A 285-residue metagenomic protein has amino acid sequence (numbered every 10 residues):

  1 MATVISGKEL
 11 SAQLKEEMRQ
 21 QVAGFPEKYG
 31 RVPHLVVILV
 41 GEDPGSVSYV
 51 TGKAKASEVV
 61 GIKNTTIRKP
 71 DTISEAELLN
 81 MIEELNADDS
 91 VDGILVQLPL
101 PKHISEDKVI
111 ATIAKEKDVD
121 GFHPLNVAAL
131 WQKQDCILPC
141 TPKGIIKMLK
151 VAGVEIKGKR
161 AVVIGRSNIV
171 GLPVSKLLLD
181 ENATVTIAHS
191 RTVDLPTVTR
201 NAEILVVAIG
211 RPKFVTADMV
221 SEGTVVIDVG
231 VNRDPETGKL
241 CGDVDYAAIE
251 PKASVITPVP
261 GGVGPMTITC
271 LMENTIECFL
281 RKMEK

Functional and structural regions predicted by a protein language model:
M1-Y29: Positively charged, low-complexity intrinsically disordered leader regions
P33-G41: Short beta-strand segments enriched in small/hydrophobic residues
V40-A54, C136-V225, V229, D234 (+1 more regions): Glycine-rich phosphate/diphosphate-binding loop of Rossmann-like nucleotide-binding domains
S57-D71, V185-I187: Short beta-strand elements in bilobed, periplasmic/extracellular small-molecule ligand-binding domains
E77-D89: Short, well-structured alpha-helical segments in soluble
L95-I156: Anion-binding alpha/beta catalytic cores of soluble intermediary-metabolism enzymes, centered on
V96-H103, R211-K213, N232-D234, G262-P265: Short glycine-rich anion-binding loops that position phosphate/pyrophosphate groups of nucleotides and phosphorylated
D107-H123, V127, G230-M283: Rossmann-fold NAD(P)-binding glycine/threonine-rich loop
